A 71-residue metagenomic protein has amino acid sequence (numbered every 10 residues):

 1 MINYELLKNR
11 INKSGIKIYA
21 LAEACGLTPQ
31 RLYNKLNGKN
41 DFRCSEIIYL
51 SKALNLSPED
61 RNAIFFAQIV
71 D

Functional and structural regions predicted by a protein language model:
Y4-A24: Short basic helix-loop element that most often maps to the first helix and adjoining turn of HTH DNA-binding modules
N9-R10, S14-G15, N34, D60-D71: Short, charged recognition helix plus adjacent turn of helix-turn-helix-like nucleic-acid-binding domains
N12, E23, N37-G38, I48 (+1 more regions): Residue-level detection of the helix-turn-helix DNA-binding "recognition helix"
K17, R43-E46: Residues that mark the N-terminal boundary/hinge immediately upstream of a DNA-recognition element
Y19, Q30, E59: Key DNA-contact positions within bacterial/archaeal DNA-binding proteins
L27-D41: Recognition helix of helix-turn-helix/homeodomain-like DNA-binding domains that insert into the DNA major groove
S45-D60: DNA major-groove recognition helix of helix-turn-helix/homeodomain DNA-binding modules
